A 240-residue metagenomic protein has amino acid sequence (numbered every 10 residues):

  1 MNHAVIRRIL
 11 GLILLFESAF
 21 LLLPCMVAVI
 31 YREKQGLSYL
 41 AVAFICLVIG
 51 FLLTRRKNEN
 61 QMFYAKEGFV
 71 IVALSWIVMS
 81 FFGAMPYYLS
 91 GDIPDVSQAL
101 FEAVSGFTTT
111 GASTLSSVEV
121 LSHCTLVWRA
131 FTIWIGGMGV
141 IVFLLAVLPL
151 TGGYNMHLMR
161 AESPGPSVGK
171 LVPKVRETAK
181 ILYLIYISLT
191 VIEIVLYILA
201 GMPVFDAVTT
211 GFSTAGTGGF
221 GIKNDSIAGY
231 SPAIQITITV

Functional and structural regions predicted by a protein language model:
M1-V240: Membrane-proximal intracellular helices of multi-pass ion channels
